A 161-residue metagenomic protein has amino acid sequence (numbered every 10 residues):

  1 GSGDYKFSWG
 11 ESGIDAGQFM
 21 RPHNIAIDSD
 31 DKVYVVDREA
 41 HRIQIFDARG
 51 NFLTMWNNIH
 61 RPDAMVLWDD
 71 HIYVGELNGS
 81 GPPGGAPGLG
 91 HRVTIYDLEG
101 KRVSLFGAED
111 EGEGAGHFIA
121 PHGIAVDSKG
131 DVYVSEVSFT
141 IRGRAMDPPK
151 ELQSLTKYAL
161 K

Functional and structural regions predicted by a protein language model:
G1-K161: Eukaryotic scaffold repeat domains enriched in small/polar residues
